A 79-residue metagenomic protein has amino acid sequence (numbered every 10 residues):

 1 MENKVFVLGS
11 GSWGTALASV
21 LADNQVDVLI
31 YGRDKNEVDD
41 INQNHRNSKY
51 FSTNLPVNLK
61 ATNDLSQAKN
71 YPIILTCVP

Functional and structural regions predicted by a protein language model:
M1-N54, L59-N63: NAD(P)+-binding Rossmann beta1-loop-alpha1 motif at the extreme N-terminus of oxidoreductases
P56-P79: Rossmann-like NAD(P)-binding element
